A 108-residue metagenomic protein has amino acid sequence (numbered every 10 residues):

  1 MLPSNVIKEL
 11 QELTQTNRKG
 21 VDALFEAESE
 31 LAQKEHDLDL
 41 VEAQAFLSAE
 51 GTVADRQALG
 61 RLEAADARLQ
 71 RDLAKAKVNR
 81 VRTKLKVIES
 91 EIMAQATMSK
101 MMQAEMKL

Functional and structural regions predicted by a protein language model:
M1, A104-L108: Short acidic DE-rich linear segments
M1-G20: Short, charge-rich amphipathic alpha-helices with coiled-coil/heptad character
T16, L24-A27: The feature represents the first ordered module of a protein
A27-R56: Extended alpha-helical coiled-coil "stalk/arm" regions that act as elongated linkers or oligomerization scaffolds
E28-L31, E35, R71-M102: Long amphipathic alpha-helical coiled-coil segments
E50-K77: Short, glycine/alanine-rich amphipathic alpha-helical segment that often forms an alpha-turn-alpha hairpin
